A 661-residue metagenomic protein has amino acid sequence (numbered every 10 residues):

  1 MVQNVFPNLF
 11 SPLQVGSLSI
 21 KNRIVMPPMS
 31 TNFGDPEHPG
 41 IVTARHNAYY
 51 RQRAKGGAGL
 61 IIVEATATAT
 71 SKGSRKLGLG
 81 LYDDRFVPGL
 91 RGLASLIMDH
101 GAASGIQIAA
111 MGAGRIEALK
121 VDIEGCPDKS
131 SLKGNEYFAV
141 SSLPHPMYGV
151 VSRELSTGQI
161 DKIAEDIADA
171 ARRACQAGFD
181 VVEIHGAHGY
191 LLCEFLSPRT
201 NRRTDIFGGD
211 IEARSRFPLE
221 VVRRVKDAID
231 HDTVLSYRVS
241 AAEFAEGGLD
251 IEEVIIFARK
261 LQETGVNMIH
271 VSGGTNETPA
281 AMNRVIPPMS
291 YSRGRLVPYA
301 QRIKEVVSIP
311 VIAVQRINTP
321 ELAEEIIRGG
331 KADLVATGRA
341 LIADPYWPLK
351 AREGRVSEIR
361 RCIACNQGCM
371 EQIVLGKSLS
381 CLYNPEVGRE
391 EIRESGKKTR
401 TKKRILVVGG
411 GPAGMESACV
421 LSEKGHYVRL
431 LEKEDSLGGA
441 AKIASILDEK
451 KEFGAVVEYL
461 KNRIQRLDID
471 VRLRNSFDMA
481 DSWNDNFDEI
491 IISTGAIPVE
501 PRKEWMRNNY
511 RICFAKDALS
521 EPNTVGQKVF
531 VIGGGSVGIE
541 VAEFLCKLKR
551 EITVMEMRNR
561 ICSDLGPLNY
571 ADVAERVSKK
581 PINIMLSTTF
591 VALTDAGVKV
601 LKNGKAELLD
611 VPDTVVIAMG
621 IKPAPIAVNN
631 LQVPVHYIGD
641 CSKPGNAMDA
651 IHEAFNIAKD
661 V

Functional and structural regions predicted by a protein language model:
M1-V408, P412, S417-E423, Y427-V428 (+3 more regions): Flavin-dependent oxidoreductase catalytic cores
Q3-L13, T43-A44, V387-E391, D470-S476 (+2 more regions): Short gly/ser/thr-rich secondary-structure transition/capping motifs
S272, V314, N384, R474-S476 (+4 more regions): Conserved beta-strand termini and adjacent loop/short-helix elements that scaffold enzyme active sites in alpha/beta
V307, G330-K331, L467, N508 (+3 more regions): Short, structured coil segments at secondary-structure junctions
A313, I492, I584-L586, I617 (+1 more regions): A structural signal for the hydrophobic beta-strands that form the central parallel beta-sheet of Rossmann-like
T399-L431, R472-N484, T494-K503, R511 (+3 more regions): Rossmann-like dinucleotide/flavin-binding elements
Y427-L467, F544-T589, S642: Rossmann-like dinucleotide-binding cores of NAD(P)H-dependent redox enzymes
